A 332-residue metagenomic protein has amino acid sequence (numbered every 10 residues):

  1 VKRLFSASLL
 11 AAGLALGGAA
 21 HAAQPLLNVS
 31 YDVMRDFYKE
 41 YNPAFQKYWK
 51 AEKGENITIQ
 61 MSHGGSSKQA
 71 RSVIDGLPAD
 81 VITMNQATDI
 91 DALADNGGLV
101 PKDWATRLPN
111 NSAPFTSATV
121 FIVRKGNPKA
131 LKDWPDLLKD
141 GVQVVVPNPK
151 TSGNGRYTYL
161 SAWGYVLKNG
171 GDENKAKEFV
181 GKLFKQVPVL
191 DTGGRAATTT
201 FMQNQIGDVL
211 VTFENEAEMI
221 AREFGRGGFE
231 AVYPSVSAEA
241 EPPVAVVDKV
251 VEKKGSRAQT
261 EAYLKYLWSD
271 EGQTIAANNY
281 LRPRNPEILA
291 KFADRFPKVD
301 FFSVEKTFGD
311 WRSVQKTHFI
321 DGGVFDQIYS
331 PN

Functional and structural regions predicted by a protein language model:
L16-A22: Sec/Tat signal peptide C-region and signal peptidase I cleavage site
A23-T151, A293, D300, Y329-S330: N-terminal segment of the mature folded domain
V29-Y31, V123-K125, Q143-N169, L183-V187 (+1 more regions): Short beta-strand->loop
W104-P114, P135, A221-A238: Short beta-strand->loop
T119-N127, E241-A258, I275-N279: A bilobed periplasmic-binding-protein/Venus flytrap-type ligand-binding module shared by bacterial periplasmic
G126-K132, T151, G164-D172, V250-A258: Short helix-loop capping/hinge motifs at secondary-structure junctions, enriched in acidic/polar residues
N169-S235: Ligand-binding pocket segment of bilobal, Venus flytrap-like solute-binding proteins
V251-N332: Extracellular/periplasmic juxtamembrane helices and adjacent flexible linkers that interface with membrane partners
